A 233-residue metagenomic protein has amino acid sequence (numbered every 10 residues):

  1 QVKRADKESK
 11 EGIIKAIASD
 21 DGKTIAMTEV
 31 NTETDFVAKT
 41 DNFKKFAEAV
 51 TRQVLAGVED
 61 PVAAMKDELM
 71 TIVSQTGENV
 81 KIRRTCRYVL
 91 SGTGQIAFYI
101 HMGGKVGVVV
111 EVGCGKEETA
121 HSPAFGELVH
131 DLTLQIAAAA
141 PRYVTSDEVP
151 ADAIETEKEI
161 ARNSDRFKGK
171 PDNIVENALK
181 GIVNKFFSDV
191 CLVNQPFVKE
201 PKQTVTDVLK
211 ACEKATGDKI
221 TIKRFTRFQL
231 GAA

Functional and structural regions predicted by a protein language model:
Q1-A233: N-terminal assembly/interaction segments in proteins that build large macromolecular machines
